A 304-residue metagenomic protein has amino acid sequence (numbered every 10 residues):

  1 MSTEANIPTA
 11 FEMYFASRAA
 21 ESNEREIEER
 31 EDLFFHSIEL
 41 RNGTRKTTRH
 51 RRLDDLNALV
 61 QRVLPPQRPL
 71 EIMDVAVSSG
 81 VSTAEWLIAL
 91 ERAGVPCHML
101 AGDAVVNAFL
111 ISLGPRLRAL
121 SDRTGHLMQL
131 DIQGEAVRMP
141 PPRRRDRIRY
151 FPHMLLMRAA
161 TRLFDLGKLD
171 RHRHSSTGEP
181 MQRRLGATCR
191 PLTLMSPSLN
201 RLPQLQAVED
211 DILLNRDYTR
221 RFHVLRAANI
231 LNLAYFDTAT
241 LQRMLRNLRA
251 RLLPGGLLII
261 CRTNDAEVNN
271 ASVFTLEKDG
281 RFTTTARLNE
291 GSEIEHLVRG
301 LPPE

Functional and structural regions predicted by a protein language model:
S2-P65: S-adenosyl-L-methionine
E4, P8-E28, I88-P203, L213 (+1 more regions): Class I S-adenosyl-L-methionine-dependent methyltransferase module
R68-V81, L100: Conserved class I S-adenosyl-L-methionine
L213-L225: A short acidic, Gly/Pro-enriched loop at the edge of an enzyme's catalytic core that lines a small-molecule cofactor
F222-T238: A short SAM/SAH-binding and catalytic strip from SAM-dependent methyltransferases
T240-P254: A short glycine-rich, Lys/Arg-flanked "PGG" loop and its adjoining helix->strand segment in the class I
P254-T263: Conserved beta-strand signature within the Rossmann-like core of class I S-adenosyl-L-methionine
D265-E304: Class I S-adenosyl-L-methionine
